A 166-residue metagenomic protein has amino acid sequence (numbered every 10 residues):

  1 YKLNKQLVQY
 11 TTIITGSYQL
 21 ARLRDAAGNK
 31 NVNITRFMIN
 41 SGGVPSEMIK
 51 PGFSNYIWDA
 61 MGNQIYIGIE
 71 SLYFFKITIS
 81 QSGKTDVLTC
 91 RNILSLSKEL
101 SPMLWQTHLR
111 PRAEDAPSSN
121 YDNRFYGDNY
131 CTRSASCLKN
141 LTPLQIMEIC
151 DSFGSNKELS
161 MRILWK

Functional and structural regions predicted by a protein language model:
L3-G28: N-terminal alpha-helical signal peptides/signal-anchor transmembrane segments
R24-I57: Extended amphipathic alpha-helical segments with heptad-repeat/coiled-coil character used for oligomerization, fusion
P45-K166: Intrinsically disordered, low-complexity regions enriched in Pro/Ser/Thr/Gly and acidic residues
